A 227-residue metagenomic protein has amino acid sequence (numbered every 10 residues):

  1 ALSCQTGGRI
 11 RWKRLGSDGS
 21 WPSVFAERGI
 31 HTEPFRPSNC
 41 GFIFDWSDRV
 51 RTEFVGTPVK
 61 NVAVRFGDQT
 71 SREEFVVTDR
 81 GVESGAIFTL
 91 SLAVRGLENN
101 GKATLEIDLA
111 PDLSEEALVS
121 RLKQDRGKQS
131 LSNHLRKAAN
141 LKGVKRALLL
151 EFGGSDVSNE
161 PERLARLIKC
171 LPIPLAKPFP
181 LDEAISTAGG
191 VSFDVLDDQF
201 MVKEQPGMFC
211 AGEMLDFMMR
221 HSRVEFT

Functional and structural regions predicted by a protein language model:
A1, Q5, R11, A63-M208: Residue-level recognition of phosphate/Mg2+-coordinating polar/acidic sites in nucleotide-handling active sites
A1-W46: Glycine-rich loop(s) and the adjacent beta-strand/alpha-helix scaffold that form part
R11, G41-F42, E83-G85, M214-F226: Glycine-rich phosphate/pyrophosphate-binding beta-alpha loops
S17-S23, V94-G96, T227: A glycine- and small-aliphatic-rich helix-loop capping segment at beta-alpha/alpha-beta transitions that lines
S17-V24, P58-K60, S71-R72, E83-A86: Internal, well-ordered alpha-helical segments in soluble enzyme and binding-protein domains
I43-F75: Acidic, Ser/Thr/Pro-rich intrinsically disordered regulatory segments
D197-T227: Catalytic phosphate/nucleotide-handling subdomain of diverse soluble enzymes
